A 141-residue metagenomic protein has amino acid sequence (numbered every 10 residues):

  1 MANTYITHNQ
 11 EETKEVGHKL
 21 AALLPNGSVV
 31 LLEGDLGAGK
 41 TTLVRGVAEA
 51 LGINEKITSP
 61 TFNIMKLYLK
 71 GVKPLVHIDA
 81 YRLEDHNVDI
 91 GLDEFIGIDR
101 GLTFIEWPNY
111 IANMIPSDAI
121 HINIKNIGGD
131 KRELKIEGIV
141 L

Functional and structural regions predicted by a protein language model:
M1-K19: N-terminal pre-Walker A segment at the start of P-loop NTPase domains
N3, E49, H86, D93-L141: Short phosphate-coordinating micro-motif centered on Lys-Gly-acidic
A21-N26: Phosphate-binding P-loop
V30-L32: Hydrophobic anchor at the beta1->P-loop junction of P-loop NTPases
L36-G37: Walker A (P-loop) phosphate-binding loop of P-loop NTPases
K40: Conserved lysine of the Walker
I53-Y68: Short beta-strand-centered segment that lines the nucleotide-binding/catalytic pocket of NTP-utilizing
